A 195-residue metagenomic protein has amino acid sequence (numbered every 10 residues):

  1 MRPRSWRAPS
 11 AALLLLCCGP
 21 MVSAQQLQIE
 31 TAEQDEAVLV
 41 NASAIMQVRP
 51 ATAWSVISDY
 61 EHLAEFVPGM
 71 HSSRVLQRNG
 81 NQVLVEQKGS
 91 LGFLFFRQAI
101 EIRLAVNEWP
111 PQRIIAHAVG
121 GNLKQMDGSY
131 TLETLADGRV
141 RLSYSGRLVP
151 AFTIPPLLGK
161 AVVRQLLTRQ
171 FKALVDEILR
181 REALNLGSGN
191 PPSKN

Functional and structural regions predicted by a protein language model:
M1-A11: Bacterial N-terminal signal peptides that target proteins for export
C18-G19: N-terminal signal peptide c-region/cleavage motif recognized by signal peptidases
V22-G80, N195: Hydrophobic ligand-binding cavity/cleft-lining segments
I45, R74-G121, K172-R181, N185-G187 (+1 more regions): Glycine-rich portal/gate segments that line the openings of hydrophobic small-molecule binding cavities
A53, L63, L142-Y144, L174: Hydrophobic pocket/interface hotspot
I57-Y60, V67-G69, N79, Q87-L91 (+5 more regions): A mature extracytoplasmic/lumenal domain signature
S58-P68, S72, L167, F171-A183: Sec-exported extracytoplasmic/periplasmic mature domains
A118-Q165: Beta-strand/loop substructures that line and gate deep hydrophobic ligand-binding cavities in soluble
